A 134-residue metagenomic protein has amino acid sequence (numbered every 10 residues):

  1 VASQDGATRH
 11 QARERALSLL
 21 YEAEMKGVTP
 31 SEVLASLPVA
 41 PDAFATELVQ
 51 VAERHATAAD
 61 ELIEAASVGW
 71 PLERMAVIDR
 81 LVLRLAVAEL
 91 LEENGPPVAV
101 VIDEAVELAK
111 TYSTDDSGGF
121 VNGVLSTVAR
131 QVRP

Functional and structural regions predicted by a protein language model:
V1-G118, N122-P134: N-terminal interaction/assembly modules
